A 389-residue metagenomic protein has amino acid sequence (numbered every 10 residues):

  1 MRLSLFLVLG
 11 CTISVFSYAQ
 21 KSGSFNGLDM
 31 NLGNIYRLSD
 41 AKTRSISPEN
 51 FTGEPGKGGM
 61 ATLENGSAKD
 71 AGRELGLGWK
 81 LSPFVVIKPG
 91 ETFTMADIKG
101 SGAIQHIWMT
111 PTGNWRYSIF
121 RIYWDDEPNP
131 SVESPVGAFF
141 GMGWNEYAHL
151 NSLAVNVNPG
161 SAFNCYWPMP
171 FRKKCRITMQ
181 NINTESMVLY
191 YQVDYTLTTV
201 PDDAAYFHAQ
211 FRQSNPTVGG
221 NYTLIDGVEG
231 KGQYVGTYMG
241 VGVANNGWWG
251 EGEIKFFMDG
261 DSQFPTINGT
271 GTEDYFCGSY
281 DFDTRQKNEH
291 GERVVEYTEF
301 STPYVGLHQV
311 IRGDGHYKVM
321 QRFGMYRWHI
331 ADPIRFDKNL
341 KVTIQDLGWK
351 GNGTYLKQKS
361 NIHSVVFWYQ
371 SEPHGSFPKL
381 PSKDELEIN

Functional and structural regions predicted by a protein language model:
M1-Q20: Bacterial Sec-dependent N-terminal signal peptides
Q20-N389: Beta-strand-centric surfaces of beta-sandwich/beta-rich domains
